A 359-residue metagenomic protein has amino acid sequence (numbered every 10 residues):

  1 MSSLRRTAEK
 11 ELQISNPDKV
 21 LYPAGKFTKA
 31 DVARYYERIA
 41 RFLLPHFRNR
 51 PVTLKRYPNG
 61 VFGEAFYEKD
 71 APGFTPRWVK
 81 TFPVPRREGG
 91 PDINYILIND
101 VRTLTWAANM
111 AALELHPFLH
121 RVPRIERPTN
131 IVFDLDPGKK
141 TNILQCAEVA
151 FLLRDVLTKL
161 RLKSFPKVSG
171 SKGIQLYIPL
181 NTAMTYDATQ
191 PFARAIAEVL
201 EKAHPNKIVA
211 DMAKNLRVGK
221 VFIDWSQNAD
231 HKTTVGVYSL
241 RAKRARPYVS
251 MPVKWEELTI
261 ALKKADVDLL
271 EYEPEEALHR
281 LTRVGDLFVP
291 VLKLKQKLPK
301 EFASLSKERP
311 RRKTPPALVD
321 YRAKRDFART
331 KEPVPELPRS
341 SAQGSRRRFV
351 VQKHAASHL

Functional and structural regions predicted by a protein language model:
M1-F27, D31-R34, L44, R48-N49 (+4 more regions): C-terminal accessory nucleic-acid interaction domains of nucleic acid-metabolism proteins
S2-A8, L12, R38, F42-V132 (+8 more regions): SsDNA-processing nucleotidyl-transfer enzymes
I14-S15, A30-R34, A40, R348 (+1 more regions): Beta-strand-rich N-terminal accessory domains
L54-Y57, P123, S164-G170, D211-N215 (+1 more regions): Short beta-strand
L157-K159, H231-T233, A356-L359: Coil-to-beta-strand transition motifs
V168-I178: Short, conserved phosphate-binding/catalytic loop or strand-edge motifs used in phosphoryl-/nucleotidyl-transfer
Y177-P191: Catalytic palm subdomain of template-directed nucleic-acid polymerases, centered on the conserved carboxylate motif
R309-L359: Subset of Sec-pathway N-terminal targeting signals
